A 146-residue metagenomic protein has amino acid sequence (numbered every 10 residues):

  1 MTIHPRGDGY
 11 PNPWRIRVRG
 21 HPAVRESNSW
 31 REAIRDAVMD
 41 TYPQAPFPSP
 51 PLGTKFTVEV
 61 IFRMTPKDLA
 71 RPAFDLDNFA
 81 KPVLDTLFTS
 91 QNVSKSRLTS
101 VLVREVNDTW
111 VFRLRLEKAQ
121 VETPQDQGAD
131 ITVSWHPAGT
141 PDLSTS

Functional and structural regions predicted by a protein language model:
M1-S146: Acidic, proline/glycine-enriched N-terminal capping motif
